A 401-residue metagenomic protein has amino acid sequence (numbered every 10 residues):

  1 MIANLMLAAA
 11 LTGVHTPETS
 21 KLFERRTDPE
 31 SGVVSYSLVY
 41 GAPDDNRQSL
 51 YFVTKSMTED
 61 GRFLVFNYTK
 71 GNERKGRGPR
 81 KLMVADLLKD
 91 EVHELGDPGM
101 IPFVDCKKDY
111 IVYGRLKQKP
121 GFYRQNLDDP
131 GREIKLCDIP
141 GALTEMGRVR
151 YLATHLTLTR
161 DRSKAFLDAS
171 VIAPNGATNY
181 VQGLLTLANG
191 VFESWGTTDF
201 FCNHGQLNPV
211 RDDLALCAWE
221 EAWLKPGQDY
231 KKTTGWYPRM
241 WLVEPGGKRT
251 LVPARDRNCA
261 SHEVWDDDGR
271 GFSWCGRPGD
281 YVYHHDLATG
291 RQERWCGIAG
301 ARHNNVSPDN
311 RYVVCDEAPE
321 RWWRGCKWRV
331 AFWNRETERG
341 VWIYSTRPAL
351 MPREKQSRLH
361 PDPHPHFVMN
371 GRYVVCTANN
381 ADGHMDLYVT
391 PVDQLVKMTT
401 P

Functional and structural regions predicted by a protein language model:
G13-Y36, G176-N179: Blade/loop signatures of beta-propeller domains
T16-P17, T69-R77, L167-T178, C217-W236 (+3 more regions): Short, conserved, GDST-rich strand-edge loop motifs in beta-rich repeat architectures
D45-T54, G71-L116: Blade-loop segments of beta-propeller domains
V53-L64, Y68, P102-K117, H155-K164 (+4 more regions): Blade-terminus and WD-like Trp-Asp/Gly-His loop motifs, strongest in beta-propeller folds
G96-P174, N179, F192-F201: Asp-box/WD-like beta-propeller blade repeats and closely related beta-sheet repeat scaffolds
D256-C259, W295-N305, E338-H366: Conserved blade-ending motifs and adjacent loop-strand segments that build the rim/top face of beta-propeller domains
C275-Y281, W295-G340: Loop/turn-rich, solvent-exposed surfaces of beta-rich toroidal or solenoidal domains
P361-P401: Blade-level signature of beta-propeller repeat domains, shared across WD40, Kelch, NHL, RCC1 and BNR/Asp-box propellers
